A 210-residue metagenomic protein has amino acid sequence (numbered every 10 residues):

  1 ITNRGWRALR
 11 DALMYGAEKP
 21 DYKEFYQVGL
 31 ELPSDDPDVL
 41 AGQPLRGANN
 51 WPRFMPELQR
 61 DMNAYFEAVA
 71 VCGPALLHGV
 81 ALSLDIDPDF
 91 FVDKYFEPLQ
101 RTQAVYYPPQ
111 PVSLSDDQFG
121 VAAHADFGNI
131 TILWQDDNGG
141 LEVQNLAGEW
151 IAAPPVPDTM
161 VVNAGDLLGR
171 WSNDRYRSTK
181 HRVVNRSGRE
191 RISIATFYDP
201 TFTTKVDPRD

Functional and structural regions predicted by a protein language model:
I1-D210: Peripheral, non-catalytic segments flanking oxidoreductase cores
